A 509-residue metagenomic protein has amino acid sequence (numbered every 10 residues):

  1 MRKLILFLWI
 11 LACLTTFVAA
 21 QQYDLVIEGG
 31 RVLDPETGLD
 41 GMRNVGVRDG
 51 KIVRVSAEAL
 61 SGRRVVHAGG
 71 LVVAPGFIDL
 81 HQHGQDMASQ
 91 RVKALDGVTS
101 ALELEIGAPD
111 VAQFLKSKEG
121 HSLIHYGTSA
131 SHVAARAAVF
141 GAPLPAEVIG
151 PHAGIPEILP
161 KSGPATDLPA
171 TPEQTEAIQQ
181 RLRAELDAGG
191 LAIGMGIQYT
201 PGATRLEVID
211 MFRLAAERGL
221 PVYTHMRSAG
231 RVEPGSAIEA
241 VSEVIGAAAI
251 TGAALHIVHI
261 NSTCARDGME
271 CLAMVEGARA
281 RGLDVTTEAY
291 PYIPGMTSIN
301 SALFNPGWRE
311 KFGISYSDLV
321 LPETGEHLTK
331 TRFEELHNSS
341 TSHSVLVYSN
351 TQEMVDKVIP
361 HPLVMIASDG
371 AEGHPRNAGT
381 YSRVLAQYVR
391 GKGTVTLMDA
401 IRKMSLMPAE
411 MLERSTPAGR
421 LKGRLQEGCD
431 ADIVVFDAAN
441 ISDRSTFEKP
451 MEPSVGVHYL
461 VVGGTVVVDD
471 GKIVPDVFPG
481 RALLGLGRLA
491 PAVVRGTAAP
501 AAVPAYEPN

Functional and structural regions predicted by a protein language model:
R2-I10: Sec-dependent signal peptide recognition, specifically the positively charged N-region followed immediately by
I5, L14-R43, R48, A57-E58 (+4 more regions): Active-site microenvironment of metallo-dependent hydrolases
V26, V65-H67, F77, Y126-T128 (+2 more regions): Conserved beta-strand scaffold positions in the cores of enzyme catalytic domains, especially in NTP/NDP-utilizing
E58-R63, H67-H121, P143, S236: Metal-associated gating/positioning segment near the N- to mid-region
V65, S89-Q90, Q113-F114, L272 (+2 more regions): Short beta-alpha junctions and helix-cap segments that line functional grooves
R91-A112, L123-A134, L186-T200, R218-G230 (+3 more regions): Divalent metal-dependent hydrolysis catalytic cores, especially in the metallo-beta-lactamase
R136-R205, V241-A249, A253-L397, P508: Active-site neighborhoods of metal-dependent hydrolases
Y199-P221, A229-E243: Second-shell residues forming the walls of enzyme active-site clefts
